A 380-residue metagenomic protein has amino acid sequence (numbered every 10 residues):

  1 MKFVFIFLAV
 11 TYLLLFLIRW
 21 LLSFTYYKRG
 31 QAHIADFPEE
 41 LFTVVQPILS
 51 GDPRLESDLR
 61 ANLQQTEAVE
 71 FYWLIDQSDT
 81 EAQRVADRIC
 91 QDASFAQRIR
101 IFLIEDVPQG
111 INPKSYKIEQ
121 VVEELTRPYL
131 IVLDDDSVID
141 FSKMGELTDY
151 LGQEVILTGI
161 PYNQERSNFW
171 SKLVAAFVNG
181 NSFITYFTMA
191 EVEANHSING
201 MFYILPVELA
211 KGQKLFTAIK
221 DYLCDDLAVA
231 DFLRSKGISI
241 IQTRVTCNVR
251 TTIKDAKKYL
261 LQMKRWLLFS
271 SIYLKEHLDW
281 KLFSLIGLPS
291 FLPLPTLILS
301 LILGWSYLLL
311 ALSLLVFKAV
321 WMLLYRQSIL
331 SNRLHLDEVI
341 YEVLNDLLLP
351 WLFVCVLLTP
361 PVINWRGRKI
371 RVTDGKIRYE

Functional and structural regions predicted by a protein language model:
M1-P38, M322: N-terminal membrane-anchoring/stem segments of glycan-assembly enzymes
T25, D36, L285-V362: Membrane-embedded multi-pass helical conduit in multi-pass membrane proteins, especially envelope-biosynthetic
E40-T43, E70: Cell-envelope/extracellular polymer assembly enzymes that use nucleotide-activated donors
D58-E70, Q77: Short, acidic, metal-binding catalytic loop of nucleotide-sugar glycosyltransferases
I75-I89, F95, E105-P108, S137-V138: A conserved acidic beta->alpha catalytic loop
F95, I101-K117, V121, L147-T217 (+2 more regions): Long helical/loop segments within the catalytic core of UDP-sugar-dependent glycosyltransferases, especially the large
D134-Y150: Acidic donor-binding/catalytic loop of UDP-sugar-dependent glycosyltransferases, especially processive GT2
I156-S182, E208-K211, F216-W280: Catalytic donor/gating beta->alpha subdomain of glycosyltransferases that bind UDP-sugars
